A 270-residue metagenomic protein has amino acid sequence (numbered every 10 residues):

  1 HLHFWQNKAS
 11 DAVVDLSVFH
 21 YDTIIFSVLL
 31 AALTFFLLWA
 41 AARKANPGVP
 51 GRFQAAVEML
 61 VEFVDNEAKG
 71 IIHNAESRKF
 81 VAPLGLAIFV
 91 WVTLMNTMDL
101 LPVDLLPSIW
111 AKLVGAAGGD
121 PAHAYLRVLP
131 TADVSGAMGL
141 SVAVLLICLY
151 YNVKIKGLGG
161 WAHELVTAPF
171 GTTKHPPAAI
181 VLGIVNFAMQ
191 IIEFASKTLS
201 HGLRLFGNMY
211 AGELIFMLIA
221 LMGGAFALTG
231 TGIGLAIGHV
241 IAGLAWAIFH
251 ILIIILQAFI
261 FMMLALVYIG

Functional and structural regions predicted by a protein language model:
H1-G270: Selective transmembrane helix interface/packing segments
